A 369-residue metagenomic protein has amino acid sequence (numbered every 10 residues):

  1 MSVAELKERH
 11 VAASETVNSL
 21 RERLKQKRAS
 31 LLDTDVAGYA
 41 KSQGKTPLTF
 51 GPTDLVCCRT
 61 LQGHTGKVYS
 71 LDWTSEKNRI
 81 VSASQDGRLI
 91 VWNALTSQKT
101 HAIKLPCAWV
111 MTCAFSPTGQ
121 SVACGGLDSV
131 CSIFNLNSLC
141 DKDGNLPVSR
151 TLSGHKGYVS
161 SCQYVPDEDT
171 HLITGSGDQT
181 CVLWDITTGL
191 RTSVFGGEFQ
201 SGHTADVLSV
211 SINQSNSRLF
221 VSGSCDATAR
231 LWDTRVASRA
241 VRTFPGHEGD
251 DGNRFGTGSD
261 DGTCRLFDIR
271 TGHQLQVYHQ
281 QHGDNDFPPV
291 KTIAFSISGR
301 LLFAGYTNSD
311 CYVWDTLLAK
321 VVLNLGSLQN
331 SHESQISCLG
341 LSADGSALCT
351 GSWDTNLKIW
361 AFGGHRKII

Functional and structural regions predicted by a protein language model:
M1-G66: Intrinsically disordered, low-complexity acidic/Ser/Thr/Pro-rich linker and tail segments in large eukaryotic scaffolds
V3, H10, V17, D54 (+9 more regions): Generic preference for well-ordered alpha-helical elements
K27-V56, V91-W109, T118, D128-V159 (+8 more regions): Per-blade loop-tip surfaces of WD-repeat and WD-like beta-propellers in eukaryotic adaptors/scaffolds
Q62-I80, Q85: Beta-strand-rich domains and repeat architectures in extracellular enzymes and scaffolds, especially beta-propellers
D72-K77, A114-G119, Q163-T170, S211-S217 (+5 more regions): Loop/turn segments within WD40 beta-propeller blades
A83-D86, G125-D128, T174-D178, S222-D226 (+3 more regions): Conserved strand-to-loop turn within each blade of WD40 beta-propeller repeats
V290-T292, I336: Signature of short aromatic-glycine-proline-rich micro-motifs recurring in repeat-based ectodomains
G340-I369: Blade-level signature of beta-propeller repeat domains, shared across WD40, Kelch, NHL, RCC1 and BNR/Asp-box propellers
